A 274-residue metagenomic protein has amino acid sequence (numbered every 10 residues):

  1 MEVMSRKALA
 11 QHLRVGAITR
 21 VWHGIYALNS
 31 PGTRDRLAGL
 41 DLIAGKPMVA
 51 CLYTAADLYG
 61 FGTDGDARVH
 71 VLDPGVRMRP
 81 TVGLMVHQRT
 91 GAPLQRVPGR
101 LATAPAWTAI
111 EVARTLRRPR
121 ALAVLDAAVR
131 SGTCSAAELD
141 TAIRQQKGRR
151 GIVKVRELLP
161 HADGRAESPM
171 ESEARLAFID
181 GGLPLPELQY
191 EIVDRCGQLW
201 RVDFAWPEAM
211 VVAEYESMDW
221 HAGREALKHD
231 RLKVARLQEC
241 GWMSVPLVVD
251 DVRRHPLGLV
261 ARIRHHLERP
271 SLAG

Functional and structural regions predicted by a protein language model:
M1-V153, M170, E187, E268-G274: Short gly/ser-rich loop at a beta-strand->alpha-helix junction or flexible surface loop bordering the NTP-binding
V3-S5, V129-G274: Surface segments flanking catalytic/ligand-binding clefts of nucleic-acid enzymes
